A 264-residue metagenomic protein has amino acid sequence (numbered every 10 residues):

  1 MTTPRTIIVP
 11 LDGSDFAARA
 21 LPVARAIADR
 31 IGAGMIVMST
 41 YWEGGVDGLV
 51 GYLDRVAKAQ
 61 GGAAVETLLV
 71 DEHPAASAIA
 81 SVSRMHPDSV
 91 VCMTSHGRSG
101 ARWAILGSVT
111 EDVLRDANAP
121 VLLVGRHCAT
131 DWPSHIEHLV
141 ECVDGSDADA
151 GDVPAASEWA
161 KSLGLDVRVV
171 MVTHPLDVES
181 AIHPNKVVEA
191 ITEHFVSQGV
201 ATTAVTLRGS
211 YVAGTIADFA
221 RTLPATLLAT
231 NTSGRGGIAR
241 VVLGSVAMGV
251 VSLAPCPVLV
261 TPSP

Functional and structural regions predicted by a protein language model:
M1-A18, V90-S95, R115-D152, L253-P264: Intrinsically disordered or low-complexity boundary/linker segments at protein termini and domain junctions
M1-T3, F16, W42-G44, K58-V91 (+3 more regions): Structural beta-alpha unit
T6, G32-I36, A64, E137-H138 (+2 more regions): Residues at the starts of beta-strands that form the adenosine-phosphate
I8-P10, I27, M35-V37, S89-T94 (+9 more regions): Short, structured motif recognition centered on aromatic/hydrophobic residues
A20-A28, D152-A160: Histidine-anchored nucleotide/phosphate-binding helix
P22-G62, R84, R168-E193, Q198 (+1 more regions): Acidic, proline/glycine-rich short linear motifs
I31, V109, A117-N118, Q198 (+2 more regions): Short, structured coil segments at secondary-structure junctions
T94-D112, T230-L253: Glycine-rich, Arg-bearing micro-motifs that act as flexible, cationic patches
